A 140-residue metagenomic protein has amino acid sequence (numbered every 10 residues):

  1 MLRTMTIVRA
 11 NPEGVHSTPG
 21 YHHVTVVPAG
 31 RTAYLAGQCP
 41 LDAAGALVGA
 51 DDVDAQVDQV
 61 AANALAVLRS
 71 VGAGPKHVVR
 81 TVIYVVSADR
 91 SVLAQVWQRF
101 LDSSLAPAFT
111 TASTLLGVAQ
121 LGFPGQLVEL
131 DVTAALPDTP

Functional and structural regions predicted by a protein language model:
M1-A62, A66-V79, V85-P140: N-terminal presequence-like segments and the immediate start of the first folded domain
